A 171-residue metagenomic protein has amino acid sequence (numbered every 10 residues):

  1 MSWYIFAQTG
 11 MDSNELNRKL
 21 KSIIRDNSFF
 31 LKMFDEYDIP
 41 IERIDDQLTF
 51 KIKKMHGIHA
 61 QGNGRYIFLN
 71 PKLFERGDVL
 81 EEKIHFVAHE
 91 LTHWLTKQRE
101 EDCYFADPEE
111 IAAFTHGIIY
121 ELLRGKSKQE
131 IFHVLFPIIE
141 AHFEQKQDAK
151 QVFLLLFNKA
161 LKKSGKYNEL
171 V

Functional and structural regions predicted by a protein language model:
M1-Q8: Proteolytic processing junctions in secreted/extracellular precursors, especially proprotein convertase/trypsin-like
L16-E42: Zn2+-dependent metallopeptidase catalytic core
I41, D46-I52: Generic structural signal for residues in well-ordered beta-strands
K51-E81, W94-Q98: Active-site scaffold of zinc-dependent metalloenzymes
E81, Y104-A106, T115-V171: Long, well-structured alpha-helical subdomains associated with metal-dependent extracellular/ecto-lumenal hydrolases
E82-E90: Short alpha-helical catalytic segment bearing the HExxH-like zincin motif of zinc-dependent metalloproteases
L91-Y104, A112, I119-Y120: Catalytic Zn2+-binding segment of zinc metalloproteases
